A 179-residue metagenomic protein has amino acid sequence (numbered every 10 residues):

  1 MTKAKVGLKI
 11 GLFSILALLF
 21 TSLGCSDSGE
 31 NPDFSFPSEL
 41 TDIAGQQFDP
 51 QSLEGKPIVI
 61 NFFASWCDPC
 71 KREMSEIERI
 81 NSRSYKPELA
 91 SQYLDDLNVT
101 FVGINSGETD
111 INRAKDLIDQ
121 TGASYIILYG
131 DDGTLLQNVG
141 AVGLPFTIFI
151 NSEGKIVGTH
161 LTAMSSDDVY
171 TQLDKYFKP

Functional and structural regions predicted by a protein language model:
M1-T41, G158-T159, D167-Q172, P179: N-terminal targeting signals for export/organelle localization
P37-I58, S91: A short beta-strand-turn-helix
K56-I58, F63-W66, G143: Short pre-active-site segment immediately N-terminal to redox-active cysteine/selenocysteine motifs in thiol-based
V59-I60, F101, T147: Hydrophobic beta-strand anchors of alpha/beta hydrolase catalytic cores
F62-A64, I104-G107, G130-D132, L161-A163: Active-site-proximal beta-strand/loop segments in catalytic clefts of secreted hydrolases
K71-T121, D132-Q137: Structural microenvironment flanking redox-active thiols in thiol-disulfide oxidoreductases
D116-Y125, Y129-F177: Thiol/disulfide oxidoreductase modules built on the thioredoxin-like
